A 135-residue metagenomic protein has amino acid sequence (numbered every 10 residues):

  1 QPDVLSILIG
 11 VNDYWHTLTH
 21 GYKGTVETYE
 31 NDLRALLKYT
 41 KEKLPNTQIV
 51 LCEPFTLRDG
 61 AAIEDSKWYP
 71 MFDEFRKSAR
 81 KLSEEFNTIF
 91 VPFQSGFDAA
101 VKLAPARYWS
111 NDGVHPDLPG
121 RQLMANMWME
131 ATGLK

Functional and structural regions predicted by a protein language model:
Q1-K135: Alpha-helical cap/lid subdomain in secreted, periplasmic, or secretory-pathway luminal O-acyl-processing enzymes
